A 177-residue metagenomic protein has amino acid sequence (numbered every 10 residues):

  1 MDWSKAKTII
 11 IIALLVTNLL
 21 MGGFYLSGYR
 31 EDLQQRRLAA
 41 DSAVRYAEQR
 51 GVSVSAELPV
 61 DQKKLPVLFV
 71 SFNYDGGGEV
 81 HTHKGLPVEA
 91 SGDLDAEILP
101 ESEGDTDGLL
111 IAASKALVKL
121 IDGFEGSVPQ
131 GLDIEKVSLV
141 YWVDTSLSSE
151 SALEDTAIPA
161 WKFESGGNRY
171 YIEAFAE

Functional and structural regions predicted by a protein language model:
M1-S102: Preferential activation on post-signal-peptide N-terminal prodomains/segments of secreted or lumenal proteins
D2, D75-G78, G108-K115, Y171: General structural signal for secondary-structure boundaries
L20, S138-V140, E164: Residues in well-ordered beta-strands of folded domains
K63, K84, E89-S151, T156: Charged, low-complexity helical/coil segments in non-catalytic cytosolic or luminal regions
E97-L99, N168-E173: Short, surface-exposed beta-strand/loop "edge" segments at domain boundaries and coil↔beta transitions
V143, G167, A176: A broadly conserved detector of short glycine/acidic/proline-rich loop/turn motifs that flank catalytic sites and bind
P159-E164, I172-E177: Conserved histidines in hydrophobic membrane contexts and catalytic metal-binding motifs
